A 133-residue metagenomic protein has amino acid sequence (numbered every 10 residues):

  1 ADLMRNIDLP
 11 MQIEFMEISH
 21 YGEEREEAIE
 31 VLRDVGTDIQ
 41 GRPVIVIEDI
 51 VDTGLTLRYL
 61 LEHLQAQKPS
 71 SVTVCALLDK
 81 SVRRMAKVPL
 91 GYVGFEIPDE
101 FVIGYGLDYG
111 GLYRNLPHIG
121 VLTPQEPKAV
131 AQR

Functional and structural regions predicted by a protein language model:
A1-R133: PRPP-associated nucleotide enzymes
